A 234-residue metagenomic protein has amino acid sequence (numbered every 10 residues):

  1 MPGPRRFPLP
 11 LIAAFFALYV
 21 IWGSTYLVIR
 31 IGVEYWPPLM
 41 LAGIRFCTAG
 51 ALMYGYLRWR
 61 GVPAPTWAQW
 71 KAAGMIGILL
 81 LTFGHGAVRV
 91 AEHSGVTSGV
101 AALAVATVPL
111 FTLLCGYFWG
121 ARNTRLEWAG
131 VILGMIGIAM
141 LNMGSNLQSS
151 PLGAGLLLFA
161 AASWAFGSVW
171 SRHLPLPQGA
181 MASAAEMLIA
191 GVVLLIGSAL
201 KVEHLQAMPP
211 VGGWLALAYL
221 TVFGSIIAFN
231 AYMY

Functional and structural regions predicted by a protein language model:
A13, T25, T48-L52, A104-G116 (+5 more regions): Alpha-helical transmembrane segments of compact multi-pass small-molecule transporters, enriched in specific families
V20-G50, H93-T97, F166-G191, E203 (+1 more regions): Juxtamembrane helix-loop-helix junctions in multi-pass membrane proteins
I21, T25-Y26, Y54-A101, V105 (+2 more regions): Specific transmembrane alpha-helical segments of multi-pass solute transporters/efflux pumps, especially DMT/EamA
L27-Y35, R89-T97, A139-L152, S198-L217: Membrane-interface helix termini and inter-helical loops of multi-pass transporters
M40-A51, L80, H85-R122, A160: Specific alpha-helical transmembrane segments that line the substrate/conduction pathway and gating interfaces
M53, F111-L113, F118, Q148-E203 (+1 more regions): Transmembrane alpha-helical segments that form core, pore/gating elements of small-molecule transporters/exporters
M53, I76, T107, N123-M143 (+2 more regions): Hydrophobic transmembrane alpha-helices of multi-pass small-molecule transport proteins
P65-K71, A102-V105, F118-M140, L147-A154 (+1 more regions): Loop-to-transmembrane alpha-helix entry segments
